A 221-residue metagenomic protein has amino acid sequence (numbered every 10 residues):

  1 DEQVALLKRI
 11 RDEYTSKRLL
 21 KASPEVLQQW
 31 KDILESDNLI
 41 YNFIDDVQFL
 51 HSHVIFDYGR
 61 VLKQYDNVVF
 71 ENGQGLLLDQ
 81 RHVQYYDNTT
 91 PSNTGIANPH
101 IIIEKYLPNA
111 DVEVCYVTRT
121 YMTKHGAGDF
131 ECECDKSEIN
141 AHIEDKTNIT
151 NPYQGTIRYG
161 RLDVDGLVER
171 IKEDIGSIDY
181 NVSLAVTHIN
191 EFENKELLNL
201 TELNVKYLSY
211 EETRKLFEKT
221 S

Functional and structural regions predicted by a protein language model:
D1-S221: Non-transmembrane, aqueous-exposed alpha-helical and coiled segments at domain scale
